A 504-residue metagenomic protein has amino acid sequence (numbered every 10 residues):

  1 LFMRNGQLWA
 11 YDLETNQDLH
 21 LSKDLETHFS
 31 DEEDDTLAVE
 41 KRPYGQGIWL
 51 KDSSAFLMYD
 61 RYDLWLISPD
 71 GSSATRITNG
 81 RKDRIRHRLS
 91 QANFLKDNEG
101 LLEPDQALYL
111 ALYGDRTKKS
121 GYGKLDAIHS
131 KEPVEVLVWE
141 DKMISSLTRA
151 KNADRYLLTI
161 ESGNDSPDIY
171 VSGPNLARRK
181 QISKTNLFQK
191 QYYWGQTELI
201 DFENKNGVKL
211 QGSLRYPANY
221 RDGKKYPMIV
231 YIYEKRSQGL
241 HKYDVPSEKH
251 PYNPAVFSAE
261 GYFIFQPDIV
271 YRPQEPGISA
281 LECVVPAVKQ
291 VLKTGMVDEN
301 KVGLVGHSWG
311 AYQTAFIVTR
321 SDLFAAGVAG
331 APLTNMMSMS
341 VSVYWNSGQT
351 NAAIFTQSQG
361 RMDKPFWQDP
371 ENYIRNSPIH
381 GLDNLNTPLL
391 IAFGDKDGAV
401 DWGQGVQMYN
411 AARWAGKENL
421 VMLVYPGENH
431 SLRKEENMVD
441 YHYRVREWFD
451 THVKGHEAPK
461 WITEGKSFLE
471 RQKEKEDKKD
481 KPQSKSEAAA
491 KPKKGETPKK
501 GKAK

Functional and structural regions predicted by a protein language model:
L1-P43, S54-W65, K82-D83, L112-G121 (+4 more regions): A flexible loop/linker signature enriched in serine peptidases of the S9 family
L13-N16, P69-S72, D126-S130, P174-N175: Short loop/turn segments that connect beta-strands within beta-propeller blades
D18-E32, A74-K82, P133-V138, R179-N186: Beta-propeller fold detector
D34-S54, L89-L108: Signature of short aromatic-glycine-proline-rich micro-motifs recurring in repeat-based ectodomains
R86-K224, E248-Y252, M337: Non-catalytic accessory segments flanking enzyme active sites
Y216, K224-K235: Short beta-strand element of the alpha/beta-hydrolase
H241-K504: Active-site-proximal cap/loop segments of hydrolase catalytic domains
